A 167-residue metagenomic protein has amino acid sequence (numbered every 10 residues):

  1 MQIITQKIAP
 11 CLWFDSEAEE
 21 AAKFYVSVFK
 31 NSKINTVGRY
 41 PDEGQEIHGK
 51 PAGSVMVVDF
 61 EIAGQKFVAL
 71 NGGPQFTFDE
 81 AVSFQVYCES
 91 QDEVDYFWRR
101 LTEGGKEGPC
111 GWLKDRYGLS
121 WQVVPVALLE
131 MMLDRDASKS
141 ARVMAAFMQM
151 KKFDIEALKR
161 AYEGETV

Functional and structural regions predicted by a protein language model:
M1-I3, N35-T36, E61, V68-G72 (+2 more regions): Vicinal oxygen chelate
I3, P51-G53, T77-D79: Short coil/turn motifs at beta-sheet boundaries
T5-A9, D79-S83: Short, solvent-exposed beta-strand edge segments and adjacent coil->beta transition regions
A9, V55, G108-C110: Short loop/turn microsegments at loop-to-beta-strand junctions
L12-G64: Core segments of cupin and vicinal oxygen chelate
E20, D79, D92: Residues that form or flank phosphate/diphosphate-binding pockets in enzymes that use nucleotide phosphates
